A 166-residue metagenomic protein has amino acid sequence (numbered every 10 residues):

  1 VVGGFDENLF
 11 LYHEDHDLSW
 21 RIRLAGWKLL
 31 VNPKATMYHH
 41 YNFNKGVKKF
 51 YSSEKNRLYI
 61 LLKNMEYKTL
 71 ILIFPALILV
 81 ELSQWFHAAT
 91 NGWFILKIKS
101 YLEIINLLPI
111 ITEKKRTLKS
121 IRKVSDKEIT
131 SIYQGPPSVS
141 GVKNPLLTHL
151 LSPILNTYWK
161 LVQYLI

Functional and structural regions predicted by a protein language model:
V1-T36: A short, conserved alpha-helix in the catalytic core of glycosyltransferases
N8, D15-H16, R23, Y41 (+4 more regions): Generic signature of intrinsically disordered, low-complexity segments enriched in small/polar residues
Y12, H16-S19, W27, E66 (+3 more regions): Residue-level detector of solvent-exposed, low-hydrophobicity positions
L24-S131, S152: Active-site-adjacent helix/loop segment of glycosyltransferases that harbors family-specific signature motifs
T112-I166: Glycine-rich phosphate/pyrophosphate-binding loop and adjacent beta-alpha nucleotide/cofactor-binding cores
